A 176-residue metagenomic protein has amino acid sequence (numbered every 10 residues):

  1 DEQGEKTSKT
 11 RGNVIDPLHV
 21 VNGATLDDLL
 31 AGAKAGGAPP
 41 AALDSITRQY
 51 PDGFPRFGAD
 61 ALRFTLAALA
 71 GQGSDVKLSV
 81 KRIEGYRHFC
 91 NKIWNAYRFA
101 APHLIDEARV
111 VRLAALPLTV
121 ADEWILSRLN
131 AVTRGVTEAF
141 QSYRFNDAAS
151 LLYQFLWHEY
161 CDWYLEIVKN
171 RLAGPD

Functional and structural regions predicted by a protein language model:
D1-D176: Long, charged, mostly alpha-helical binding arms that flank functional sites
